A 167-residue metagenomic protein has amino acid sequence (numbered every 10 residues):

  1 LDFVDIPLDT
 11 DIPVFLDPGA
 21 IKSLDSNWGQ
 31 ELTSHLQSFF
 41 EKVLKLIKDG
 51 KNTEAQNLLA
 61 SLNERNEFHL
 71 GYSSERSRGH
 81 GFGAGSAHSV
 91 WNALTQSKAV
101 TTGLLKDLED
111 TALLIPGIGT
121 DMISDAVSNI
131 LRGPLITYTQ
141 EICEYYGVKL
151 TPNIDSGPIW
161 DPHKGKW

Functional and structural regions predicted by a protein language model:
L1-E144: Long, contiguous, compositionally biased segments that the model treats as domain-scale units
F3-V4, S73-R78, P152-W167: Polybasic, proline/glycine-rich intrinsically disordered low-complexity segments
G147-T151: Structured alpha-helical bundle/scaffold domains in large eukaryotic membrane-trafficking regulators
